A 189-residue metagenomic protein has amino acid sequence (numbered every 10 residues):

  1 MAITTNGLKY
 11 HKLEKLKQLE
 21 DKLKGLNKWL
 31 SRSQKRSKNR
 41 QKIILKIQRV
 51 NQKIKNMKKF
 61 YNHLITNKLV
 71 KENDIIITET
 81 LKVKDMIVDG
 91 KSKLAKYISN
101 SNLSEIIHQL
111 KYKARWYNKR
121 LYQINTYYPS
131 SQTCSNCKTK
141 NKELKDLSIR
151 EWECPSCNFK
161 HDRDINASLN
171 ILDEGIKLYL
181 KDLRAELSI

Functional and structural regions predicted by a protein language model:
M1-I189: Positively charged, helix-rich recognition surfaces that bind polyanionic ligands
